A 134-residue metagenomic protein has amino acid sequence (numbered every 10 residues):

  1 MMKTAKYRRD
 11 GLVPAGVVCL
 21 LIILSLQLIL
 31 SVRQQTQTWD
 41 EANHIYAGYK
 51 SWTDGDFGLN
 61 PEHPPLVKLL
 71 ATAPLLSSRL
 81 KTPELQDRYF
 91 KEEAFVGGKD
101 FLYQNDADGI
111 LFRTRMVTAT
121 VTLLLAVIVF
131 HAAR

Functional and structural regions predicted by a protein language model:
M1-R8: Short, Lys/Arg-rich, polar N-terminal cytosolic tail immediately upstream of the first transmembrane signal-anchor
L12-E41, T53-D56: Transmembrane signal-anchor helices characteristic of membrane glycosylation enzymes that use polyprenol
V13-C19, E84-G97, V129-R134: Transmembrane-helix signature of polytopic, membrane-embedded enzymes that assemble or transfer cell-envelope glycans
Q27-L30, L75, F130-R134: Membrane-water interface at transmembrane helix exits
W39-K50, Q86-E93: Extracytoplasmic catalytic-loop and juxtamembrane helix elements of membrane-embedded, polyprenol/dolichol-linked
Y46, K68, T72, V127-H131: Transmembrane alpha-helix boundary and packing residues in multipass membrane permease domains and related
G58-V117: Interfacial juxtamembrane loops and adjacent helix segments that form the catalytic/substrate-binding surfaces
M116-R134: Transmembrane-helix motifs of polytopic, lipid-linked glycan transferases
